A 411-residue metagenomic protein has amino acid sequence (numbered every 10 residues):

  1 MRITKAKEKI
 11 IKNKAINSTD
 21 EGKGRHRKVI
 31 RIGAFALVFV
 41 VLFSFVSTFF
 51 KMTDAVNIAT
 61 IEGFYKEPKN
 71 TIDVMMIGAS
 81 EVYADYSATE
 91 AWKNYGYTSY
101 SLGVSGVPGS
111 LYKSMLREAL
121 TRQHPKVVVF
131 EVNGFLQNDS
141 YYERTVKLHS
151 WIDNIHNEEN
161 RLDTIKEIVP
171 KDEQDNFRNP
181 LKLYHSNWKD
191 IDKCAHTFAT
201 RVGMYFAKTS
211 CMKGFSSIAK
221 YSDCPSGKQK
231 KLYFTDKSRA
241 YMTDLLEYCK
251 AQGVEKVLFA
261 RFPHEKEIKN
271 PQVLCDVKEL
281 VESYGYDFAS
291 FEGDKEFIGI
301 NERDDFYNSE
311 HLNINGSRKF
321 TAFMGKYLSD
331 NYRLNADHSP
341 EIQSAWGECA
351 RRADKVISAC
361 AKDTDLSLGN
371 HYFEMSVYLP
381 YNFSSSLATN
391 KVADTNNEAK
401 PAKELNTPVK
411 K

Functional and structural regions predicted by a protein language model:
M1-R27: N-terminal Lys/Arg-rich, disordered targeting/topogenic segments
I30-T48: Hydrophobic membrane-insertion alpha-helices, especially the h-region of bacterial N-terminal signal peptides
F50-N70: Alpha-helical transmembrane signal-anchor/signal-peptide segments
I72-Y86, H311-I314: Catalytic nucleophile-elbow at a beta strand-turn-alpha helix junction centered on a G-D-S/GDSL motif, marking
E81-T164: Membrane-embedded segments
V127-D139, R201-F297: Conserved, well-ordered alpha-helix/loop/beta-strand core segments that scaffold catalytic motifs
T145-V254, H338-K391, P401, V409: Secreted/periplasmic serine-hydrolase-like ester/acetyl group-modifying domain
K269-Y381: C-terminal regions of proteins
